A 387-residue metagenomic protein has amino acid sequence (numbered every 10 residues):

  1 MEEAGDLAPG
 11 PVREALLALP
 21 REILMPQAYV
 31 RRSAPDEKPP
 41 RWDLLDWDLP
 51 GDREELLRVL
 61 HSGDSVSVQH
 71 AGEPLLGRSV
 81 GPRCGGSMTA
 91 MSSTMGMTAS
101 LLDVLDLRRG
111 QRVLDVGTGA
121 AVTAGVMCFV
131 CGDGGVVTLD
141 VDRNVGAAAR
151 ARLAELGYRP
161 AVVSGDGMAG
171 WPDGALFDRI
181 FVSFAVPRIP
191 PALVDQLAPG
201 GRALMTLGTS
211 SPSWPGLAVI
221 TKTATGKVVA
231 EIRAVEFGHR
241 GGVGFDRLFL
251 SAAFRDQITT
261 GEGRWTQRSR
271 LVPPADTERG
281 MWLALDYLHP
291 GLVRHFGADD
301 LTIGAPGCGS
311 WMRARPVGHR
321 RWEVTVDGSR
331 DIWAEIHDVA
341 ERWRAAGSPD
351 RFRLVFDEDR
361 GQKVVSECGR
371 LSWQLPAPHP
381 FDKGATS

Functional and structural regions predicted by a protein language model:
M1-L114, T123, F356-S387: Class I SAM-dependent transferase core
G5, P20-L24, V182, A340 (+1 more regions): Short amphipathic alpha-helical segments enriched in hydrophobics
V12, Q27-R32, Q196, L207 (+1 more regions): A short, aromatic/hydrophobic, helix- or strand-capping loop or linear motif that either lines the entrance/gate
G85-L204, S210-P212: Conserved nucleotide-cofactor-binding alpha/beta core module
F181, P187-D300, C368, S372-T386: Class I SAM-binding transferase module
S211, A305, V326: C-terminal catalytic lobe of FAD-dependent flavoproteins
A298-P306, V364-V365: Short, hydrophobic/proline-enriched secondary-structure or compact coil segments at domain edges
C308-S387: C-terminal target-recognition/interaction regions appended to catalytic cores
